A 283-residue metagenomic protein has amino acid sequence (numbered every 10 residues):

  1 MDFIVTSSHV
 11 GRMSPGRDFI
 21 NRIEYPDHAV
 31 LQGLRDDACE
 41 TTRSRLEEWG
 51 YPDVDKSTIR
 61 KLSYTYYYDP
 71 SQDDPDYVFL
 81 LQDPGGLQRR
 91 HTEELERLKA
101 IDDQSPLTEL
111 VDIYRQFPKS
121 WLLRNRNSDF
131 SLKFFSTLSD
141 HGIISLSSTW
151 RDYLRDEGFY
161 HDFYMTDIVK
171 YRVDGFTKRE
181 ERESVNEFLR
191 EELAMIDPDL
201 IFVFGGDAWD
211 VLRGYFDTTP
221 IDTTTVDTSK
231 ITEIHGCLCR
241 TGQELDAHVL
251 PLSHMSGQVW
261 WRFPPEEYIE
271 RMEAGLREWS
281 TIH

Functional and structural regions predicted by a protein language model:
D2-L200, G206-F216, G257-Q258: A polyanion-binding, active-site-adjacent surface
T6, L34-D37, W49, T219 (+4 more regions): Low-complexity, intrinsically disordered/propeptide-like segments
L98-V111, I221-H235: Charged, glycine/proline-rich intrinsically disordered loops and linkers
Q104-S105, F188-E192, D227-T228, E273-W279: Glycine-rich loops and low-complexity Gly/Arg-rich segments that provide flexible linkers or classic glycine-based
H141-S145, T219, W279-H283: Solvent-exposed amphipathic alpha-helical surface segments
D156-H161, T228-I231, L245-H248, I269-M272: Glycine-rich, flexible loop segments associated with nucleotide phosphate handling
D222-F263: Short, flexible loop segments at boundaries between secondary-structure elements
W261-H283: C-terminal/domain-terminus segments
